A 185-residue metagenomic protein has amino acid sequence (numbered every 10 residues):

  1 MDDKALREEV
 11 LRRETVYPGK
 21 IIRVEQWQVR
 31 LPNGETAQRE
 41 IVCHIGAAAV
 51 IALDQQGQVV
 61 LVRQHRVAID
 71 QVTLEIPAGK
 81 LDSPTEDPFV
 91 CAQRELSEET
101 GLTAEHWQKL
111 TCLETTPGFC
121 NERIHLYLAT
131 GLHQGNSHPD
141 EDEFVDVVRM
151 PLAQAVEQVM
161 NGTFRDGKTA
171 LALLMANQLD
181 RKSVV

Functional and structural regions predicted by a protein language model:
M1-T15: Extended interaction-bearing regions that mediate binding to partners or small molecules
K4-R7, A48-R94, S137: Conserved Nudix-box catalytic region and its N-terminal flanking loop in Nudix hydrolases and closely related
R12-A49, Q55-Q56: Acidic, metal-coordinating catalytic segment for phosphate/diphosphate chemistry, firing primarily on the Nudix
R23-W27, V72, R123-H125, D146: Short beta-strand micro-motifs in enzyme catalytic cores
A37, G46-A49, K80-G167: Unchanged
L173: C-terminal boundary of histidine-terminating zinc-finger modules
V184-V185: Conserved small/polar residues in nucleotide/adenosyl-binding loops
